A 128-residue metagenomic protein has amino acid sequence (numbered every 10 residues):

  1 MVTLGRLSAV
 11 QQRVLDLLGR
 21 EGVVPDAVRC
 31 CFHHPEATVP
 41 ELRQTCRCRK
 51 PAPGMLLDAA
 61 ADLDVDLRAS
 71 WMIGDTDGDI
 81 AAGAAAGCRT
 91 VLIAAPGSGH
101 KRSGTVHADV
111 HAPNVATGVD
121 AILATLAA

Functional and structural regions predicted by a protein language model:
M1, E36-E41, G99-S103: A short acidic, helix-capping loop that chelates divalent metal ions and anchors anionic groups
M1-H34: Alpha-helical substrate-recognition element adjacent to the catalytic core
V2-A9, R43, R47-P51: Alpha-helix N-cap and loop-to-helix initiation/capping positions
R47-I80: Conserved Lys-Pro-Asp/Glu-containing loop-to-beta segment of HAD-superfamily phosphomonoesterases, centered on
L63-V65, V119-A128: Short, hydrophobic alpha-helical segments
W71-V110: Acidic, Mg2+-coordinating phosphoryl-transfer loop and its flanking beta/alpha structural elements, shared across
D109-G118: Short acidic-hydrophobic, aromatic-tinged amphipathic segments that line or gate anion-handling sites
